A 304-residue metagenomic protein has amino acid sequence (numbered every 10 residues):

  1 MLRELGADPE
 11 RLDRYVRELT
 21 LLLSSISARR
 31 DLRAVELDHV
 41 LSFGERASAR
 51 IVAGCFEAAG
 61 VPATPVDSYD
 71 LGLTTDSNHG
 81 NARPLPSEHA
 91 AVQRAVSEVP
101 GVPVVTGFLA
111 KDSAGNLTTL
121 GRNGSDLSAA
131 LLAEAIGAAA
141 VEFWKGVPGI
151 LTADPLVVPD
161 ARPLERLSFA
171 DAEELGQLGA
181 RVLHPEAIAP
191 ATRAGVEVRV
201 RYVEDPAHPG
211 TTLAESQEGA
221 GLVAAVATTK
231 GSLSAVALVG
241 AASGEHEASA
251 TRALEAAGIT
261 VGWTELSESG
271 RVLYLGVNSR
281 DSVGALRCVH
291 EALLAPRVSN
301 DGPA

Functional and structural regions predicted by a protein language model:
M1-L183, I188, T264, S269 (+2 more regions): Nucleotide/pyrophosphate-binding catalytic subdomain
V61, V196, I259: Short phosphate-binding/catalytic loops that engage adenosine nucleotides
P103, T118, V198, T211 (+1 more regions): A broad, low-specificity signal marking well-ordered, structured residues that form hydrophobic/aromatic
A191: Acidic-aromatic/histidine active-site loop/patch
A194-P209: Anionic-ligand-binding alpha/beta catalytic cores of soluble enzymes and soluble regulatory domains that recognize
A207-A304: A conserved regulatory-domain signal marking ACT and ACT-like small-molecule sensing domains and adjacent regulatory
